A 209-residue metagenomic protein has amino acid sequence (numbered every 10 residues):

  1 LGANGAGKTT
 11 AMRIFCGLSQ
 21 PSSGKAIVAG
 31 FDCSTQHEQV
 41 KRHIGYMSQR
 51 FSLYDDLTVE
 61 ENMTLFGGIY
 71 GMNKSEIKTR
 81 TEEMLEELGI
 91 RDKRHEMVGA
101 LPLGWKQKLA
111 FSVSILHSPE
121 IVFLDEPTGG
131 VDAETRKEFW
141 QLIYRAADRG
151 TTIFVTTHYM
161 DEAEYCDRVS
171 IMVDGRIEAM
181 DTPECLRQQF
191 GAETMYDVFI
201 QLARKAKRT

Functional and structural regions predicted by a protein language model:
G24-D32, Q39-V40: Conserved ABC transporter NBD signature motif
T64, G68, S75-K93: Conserved ABC ATPase "signature" region
S118: Conserved catalytic motifs of ABC-family nucleotide-binding domains
V122-E126: Catalytic Walker B motif of ABC-type/P-loop ATPase nucleotide-binding domains
M180-D181: ABC ATPase "signature
